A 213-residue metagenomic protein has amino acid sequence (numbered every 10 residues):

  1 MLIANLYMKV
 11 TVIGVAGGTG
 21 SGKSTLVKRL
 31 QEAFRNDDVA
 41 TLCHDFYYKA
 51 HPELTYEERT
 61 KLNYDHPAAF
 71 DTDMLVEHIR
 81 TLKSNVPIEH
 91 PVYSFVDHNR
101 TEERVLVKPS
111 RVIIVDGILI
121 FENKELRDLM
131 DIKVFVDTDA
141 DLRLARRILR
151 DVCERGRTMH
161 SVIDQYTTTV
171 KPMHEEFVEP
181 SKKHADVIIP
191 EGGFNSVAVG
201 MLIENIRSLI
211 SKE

Functional and structural regions predicted by a protein language model:
L2-I3, K108-P109, L149, K171-E213: NTP-dependent small-molecule kinase module
G18: P-loop (Walker A) phosphate-binding loop of NTP-binding proteins
K23: Conserved lysine of the Walker
L26: Hydrophobic positions on the alpha1 helix immediately C-terminal to the Walker A/P-loop
D37-P52: Short beta-strand-centered segment that lines the nucleotide-binding/catalytic pocket of NTP-utilizing
A40, E53-F95: Conserved nucleotide-sensing/catalytic segment adjacent to the nucleotide-binding pocket in NTP-handling enzymes
H78-I113, I120: Phosphate-binding/switch loop-helix module in NTP-utilizing enzymes
T101-R155: ATP-dependent NMP and nucleoside kinases share a basic, alpha-helical "lid"
